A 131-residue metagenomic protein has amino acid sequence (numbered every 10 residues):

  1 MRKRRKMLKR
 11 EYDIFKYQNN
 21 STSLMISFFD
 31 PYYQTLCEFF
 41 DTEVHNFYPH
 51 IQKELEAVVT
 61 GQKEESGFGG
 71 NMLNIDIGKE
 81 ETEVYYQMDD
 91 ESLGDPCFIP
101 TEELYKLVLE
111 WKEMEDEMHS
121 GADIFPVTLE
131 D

Functional and structural regions predicted by a protein language model:
M1, E113-H119: Secondary-structure boundary elements
R2-E65: Negatively charged, low-complexity tracts enriched in Asp/Glu with abundant Ser/Thr
I14, I26, I51, I75-I77 (+2 more regions): Weak global preference for isoleucine
F15, F29, D76-G78, Y85-Q87 (+1 more regions): A structural detector for beta-sheet-dominated domains
Q34, E103, L129-D131: A generic alpha-helix propensity feature with a strong bias for hydrophobic helices
V44-Y48, E103-K106, E117-M118: Short, low-complexity, polar/charged sequence segments that are solvent-exposed and flexible
T60-E115: Amphipathic protein-protein interaction modules
S120-D131: Short, highly charged C-terminal tails/helix-capping segments
